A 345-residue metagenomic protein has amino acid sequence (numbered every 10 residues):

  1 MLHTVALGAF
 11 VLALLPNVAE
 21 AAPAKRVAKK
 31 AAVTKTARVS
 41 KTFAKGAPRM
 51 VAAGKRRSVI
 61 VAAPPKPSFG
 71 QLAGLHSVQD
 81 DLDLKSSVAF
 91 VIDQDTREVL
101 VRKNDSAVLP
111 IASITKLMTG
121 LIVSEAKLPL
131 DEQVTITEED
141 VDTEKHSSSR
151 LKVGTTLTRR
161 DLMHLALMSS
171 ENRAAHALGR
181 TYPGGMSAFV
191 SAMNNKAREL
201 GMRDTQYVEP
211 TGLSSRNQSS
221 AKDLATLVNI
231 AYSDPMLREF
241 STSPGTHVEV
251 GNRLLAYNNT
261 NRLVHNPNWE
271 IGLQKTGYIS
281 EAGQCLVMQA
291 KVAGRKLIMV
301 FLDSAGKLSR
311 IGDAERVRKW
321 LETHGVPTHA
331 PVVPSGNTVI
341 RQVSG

Functional and structural regions predicted by a protein language model:
M1-K85, T323-G345: N-terminal secretory targeting signals
A6, A19, K152-V153, N258 (+1 more regions): Short, hinge-like loop/turn segments at secondary-structure boundaries
P48-M50, G54-K222, T226-P235, V292: Active-site-adjacent loops and short helices of periplasmic peptidoglycan-processing enzymes
R203-Q206, G212-G345: Domain-terminus/edge residues, biased toward the C-terminal soluble/receptor-binding domains of extracytoplasmic
